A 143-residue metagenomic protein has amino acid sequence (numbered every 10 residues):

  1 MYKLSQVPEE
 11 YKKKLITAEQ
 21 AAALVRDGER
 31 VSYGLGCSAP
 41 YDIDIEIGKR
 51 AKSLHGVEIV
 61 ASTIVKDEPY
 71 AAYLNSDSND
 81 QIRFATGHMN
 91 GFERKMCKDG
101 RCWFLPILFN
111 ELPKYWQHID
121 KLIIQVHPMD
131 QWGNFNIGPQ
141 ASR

Functional and structural regions predicted by a protein language model:
M1-R143: Conserved alpha/beta enzyme-core scaffold
